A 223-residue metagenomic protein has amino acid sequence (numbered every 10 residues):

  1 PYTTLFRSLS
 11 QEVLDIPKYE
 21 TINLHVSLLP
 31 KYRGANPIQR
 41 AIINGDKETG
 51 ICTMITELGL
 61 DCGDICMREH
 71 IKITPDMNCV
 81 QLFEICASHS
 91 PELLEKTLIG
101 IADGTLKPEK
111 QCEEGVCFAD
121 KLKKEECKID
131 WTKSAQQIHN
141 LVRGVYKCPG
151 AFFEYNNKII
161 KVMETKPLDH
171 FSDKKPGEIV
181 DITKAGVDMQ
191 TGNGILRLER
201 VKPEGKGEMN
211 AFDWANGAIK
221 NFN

Functional and structural regions predicted by a protein language model:
P1-L5: Short, small-residue-biased leader/transition segments that mark boundaries at the very start of proteins
F6-F118, E125: Donor/substrate-binding cores of folate-linked one-carbon enzymes
K31-A35, W131, G207: Alpha-helix N-cap/helix-start motif
C62, C117-A119, P149, K161-V162: Short acidic/glycine-rich loop or secondary-structure boundary segments that cap or lie
C117-D120, D188-Q190: Short, flexible, solvent-exposed loop/turn segments with mixed acidic/basic and small polar residues
D120-T132: Acyl-group handling in specialized metabolite and lipid biosynthesis
T132-N223: An anion-binding loop in the catalytic cleft
